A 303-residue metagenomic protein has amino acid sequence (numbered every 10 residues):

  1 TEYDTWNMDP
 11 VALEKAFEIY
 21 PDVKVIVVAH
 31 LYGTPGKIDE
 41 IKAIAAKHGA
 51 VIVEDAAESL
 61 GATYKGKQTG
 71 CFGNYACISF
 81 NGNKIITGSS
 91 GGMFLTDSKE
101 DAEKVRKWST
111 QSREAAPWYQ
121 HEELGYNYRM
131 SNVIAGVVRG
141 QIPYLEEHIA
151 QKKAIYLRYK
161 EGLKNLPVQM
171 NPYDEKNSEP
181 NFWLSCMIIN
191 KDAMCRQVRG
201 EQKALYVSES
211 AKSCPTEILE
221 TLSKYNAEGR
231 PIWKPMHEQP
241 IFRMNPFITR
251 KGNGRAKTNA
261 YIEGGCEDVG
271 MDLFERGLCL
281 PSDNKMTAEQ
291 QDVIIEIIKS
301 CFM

Functional and structural regions predicted by a protein language model:
T1-Y3, I295: Glycine-rich phosphate/oxyanion-binding loops and their immediately adjacent helices within cytosolic catalytic domains
D4-G88, M93-L95, E100, D283: Active-site phosphate-binding strand-loop segment of PLP-dependent enzymes
V11-K15, I19, V25-A29, T34 (+3 more regions): PLP-dependent aminotransferase class I/II
